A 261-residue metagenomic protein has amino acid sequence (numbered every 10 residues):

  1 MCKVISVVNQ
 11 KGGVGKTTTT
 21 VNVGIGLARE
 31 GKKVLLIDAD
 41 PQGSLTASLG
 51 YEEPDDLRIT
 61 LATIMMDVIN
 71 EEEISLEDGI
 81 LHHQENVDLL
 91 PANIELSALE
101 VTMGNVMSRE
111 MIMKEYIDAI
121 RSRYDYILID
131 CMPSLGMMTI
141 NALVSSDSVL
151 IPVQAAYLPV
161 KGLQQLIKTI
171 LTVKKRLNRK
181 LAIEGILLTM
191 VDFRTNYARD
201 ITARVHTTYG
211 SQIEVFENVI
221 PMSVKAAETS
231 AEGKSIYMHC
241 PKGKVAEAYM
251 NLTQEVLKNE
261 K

Functional and structural regions predicted by a protein language model:
M1-K261: P-loop NTP-binding core
